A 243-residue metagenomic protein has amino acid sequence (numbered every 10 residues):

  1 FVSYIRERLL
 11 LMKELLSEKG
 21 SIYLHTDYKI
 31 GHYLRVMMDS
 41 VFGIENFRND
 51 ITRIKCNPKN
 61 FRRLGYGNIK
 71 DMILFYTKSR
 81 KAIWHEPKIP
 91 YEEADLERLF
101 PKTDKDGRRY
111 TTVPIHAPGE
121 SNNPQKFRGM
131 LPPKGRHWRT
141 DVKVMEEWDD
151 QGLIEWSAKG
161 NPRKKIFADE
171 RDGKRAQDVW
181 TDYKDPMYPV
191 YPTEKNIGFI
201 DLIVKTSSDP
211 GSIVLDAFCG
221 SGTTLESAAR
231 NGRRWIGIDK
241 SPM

Functional and structural regions predicted by a protein language model:
F1-I213: Class I S-adenosyl-L-methionine
N196-M243: Conserved S-adenosyl-L-methionine
